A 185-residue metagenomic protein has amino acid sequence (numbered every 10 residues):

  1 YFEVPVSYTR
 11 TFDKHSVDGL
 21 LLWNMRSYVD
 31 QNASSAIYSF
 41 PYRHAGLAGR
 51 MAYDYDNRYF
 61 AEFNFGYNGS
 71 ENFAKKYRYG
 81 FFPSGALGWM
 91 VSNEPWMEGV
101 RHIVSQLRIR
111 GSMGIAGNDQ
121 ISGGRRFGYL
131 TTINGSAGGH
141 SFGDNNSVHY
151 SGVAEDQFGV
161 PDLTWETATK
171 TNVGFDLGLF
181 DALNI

Functional and structural regions predicted by a protein language model:
Y1-I185: Extracellular/periplasmic, surface-exposed regions of secreted and cell-surface proteins
